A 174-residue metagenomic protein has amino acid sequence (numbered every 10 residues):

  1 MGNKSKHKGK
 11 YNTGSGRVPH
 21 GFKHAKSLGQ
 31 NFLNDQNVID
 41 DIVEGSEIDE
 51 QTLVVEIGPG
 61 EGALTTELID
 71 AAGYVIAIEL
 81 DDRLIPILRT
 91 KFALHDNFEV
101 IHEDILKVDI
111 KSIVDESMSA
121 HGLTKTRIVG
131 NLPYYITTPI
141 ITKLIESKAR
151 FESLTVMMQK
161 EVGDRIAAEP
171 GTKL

Functional and structural regions predicted by a protein language model:
M1-L174: Catalytic cores of RNA-modifying enzymes
